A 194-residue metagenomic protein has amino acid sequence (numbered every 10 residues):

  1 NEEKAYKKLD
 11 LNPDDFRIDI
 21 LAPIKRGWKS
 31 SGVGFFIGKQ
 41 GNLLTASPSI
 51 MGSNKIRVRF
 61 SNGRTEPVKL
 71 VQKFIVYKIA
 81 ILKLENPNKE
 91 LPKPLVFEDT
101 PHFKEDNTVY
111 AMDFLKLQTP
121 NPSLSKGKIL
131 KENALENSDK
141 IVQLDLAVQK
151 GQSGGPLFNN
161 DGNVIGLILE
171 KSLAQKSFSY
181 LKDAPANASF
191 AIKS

Functional and structural regions predicted by a protein language model:
N1-K29: Protease-domain processing segments flanking chymotrypsin-fold serine proteases, especially trypsin-like
I18-Q40, A46, R64-P67, G154 (+2 more regions): A conserved glycine-rich beta-strand in the N-terminal activation segment of trypsin-fold
I24, K39, S61, L82-E90 (+3 more regions): A structural micro-motif recognizing beta-strand termini and the immediately following turn/loop segments
S31, G38-K89, K104: Catalytic-histidine neighborhood of serine endopeptidases, predominantly the chymotrypsin-like S1/PA family
G34, G41, T45, V68 (+7 more regions): Terminal peptide-recognition signature
I37-K39, V71-K73, E132-N133, N160 (+1 more regions): Residue-level recognition of beta-strand microenvironments
K55-V58, A174-I192: A short, polar/charged loop-to-alpha-helix boundary motif
E90-I141, V148-S153, I168-L181: Flexible, gly/ser-rich surface segments that form the specificity/activation loops bordering the active-site cleft
